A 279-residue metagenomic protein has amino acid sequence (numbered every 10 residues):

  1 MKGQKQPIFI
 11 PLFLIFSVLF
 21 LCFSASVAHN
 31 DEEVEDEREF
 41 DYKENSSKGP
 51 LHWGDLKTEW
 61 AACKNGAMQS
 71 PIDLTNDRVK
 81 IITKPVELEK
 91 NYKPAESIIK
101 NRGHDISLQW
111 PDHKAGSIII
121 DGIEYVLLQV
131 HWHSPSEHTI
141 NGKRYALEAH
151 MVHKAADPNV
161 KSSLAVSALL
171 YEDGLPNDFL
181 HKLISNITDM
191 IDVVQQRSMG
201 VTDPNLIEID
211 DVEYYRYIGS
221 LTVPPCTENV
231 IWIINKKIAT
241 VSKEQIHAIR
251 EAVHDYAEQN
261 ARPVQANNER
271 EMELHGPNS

Functional and structural regions predicted by a protein language model:
K2-S279: Alpha-carbonic anhydrase
